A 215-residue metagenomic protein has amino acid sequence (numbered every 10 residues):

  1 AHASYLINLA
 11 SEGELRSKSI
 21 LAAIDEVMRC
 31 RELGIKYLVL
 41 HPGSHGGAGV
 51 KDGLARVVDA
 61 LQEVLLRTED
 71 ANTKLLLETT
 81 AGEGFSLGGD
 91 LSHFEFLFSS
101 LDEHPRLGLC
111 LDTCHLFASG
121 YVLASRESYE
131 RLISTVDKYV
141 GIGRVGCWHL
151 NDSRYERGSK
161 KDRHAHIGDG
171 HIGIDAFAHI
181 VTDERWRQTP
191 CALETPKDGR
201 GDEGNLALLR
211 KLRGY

Functional and structural regions predicted by a protein language model:
H2, C30, L38, L75 (+3 more regions): Conserved, mostly hydrophobic/aromatic
H2, L6-I7, G13, V145: Domain-start "cap" segments at the beginnings of catalytic or binding domains
S4-L6, G43-H45, E78-G82, C114-S119 (+2 more regions): Active-site beta-loop-alpha junctions enriched in small/polar residues
N8-G108: Active-site acidic/histidine proton-transfer and metal-coordination neighborhood in alpha/beta enzyme cores
A10, L87-E95, F117-Q188: Gly/Pro-rich active-site loop or hairpin
E14-V27, V50-E63, D90-S99, E127-S134 (+2 more regions): Short, electropositive alpha-helical surface patch
H104-C110, H149-R154: A glycine-rich, aromatic-flanked flexible loop/lid motif
R187-P190, G214: Alpha/beta catalytic cores of nucleotide-metabolism and tRNA/nucleoside-modifying enzymes
